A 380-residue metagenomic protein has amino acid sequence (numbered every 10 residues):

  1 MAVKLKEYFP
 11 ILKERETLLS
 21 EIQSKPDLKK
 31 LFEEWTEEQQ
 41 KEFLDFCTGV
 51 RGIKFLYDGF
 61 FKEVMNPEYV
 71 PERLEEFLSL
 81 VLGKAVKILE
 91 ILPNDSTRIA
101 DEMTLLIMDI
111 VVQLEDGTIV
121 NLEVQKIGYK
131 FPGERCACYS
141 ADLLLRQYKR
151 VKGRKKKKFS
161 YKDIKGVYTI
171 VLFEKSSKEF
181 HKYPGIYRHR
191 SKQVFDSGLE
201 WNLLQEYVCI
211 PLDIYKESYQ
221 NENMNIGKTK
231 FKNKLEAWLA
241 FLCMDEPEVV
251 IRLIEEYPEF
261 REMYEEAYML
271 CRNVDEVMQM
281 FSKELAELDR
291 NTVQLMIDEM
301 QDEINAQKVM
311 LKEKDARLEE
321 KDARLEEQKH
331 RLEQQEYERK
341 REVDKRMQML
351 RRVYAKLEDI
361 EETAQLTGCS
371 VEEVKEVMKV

Functional and structural regions predicted by a protein language model:
M1-E206: Accessory alpha/beta interaction modules
V3-R51, V120-Q125, A240-V380: Short, charged alpha-helical interaction segments and adjacent helix-coil junctions
Y57-M65, K155, S218-N225, V249-L253 (+1 more regions): Short hinge/gating elements
D58-E63, S79, V171, C209-P211 (+2 more regions): Short, hydrophobic/amphipathic alpha-helical patches that form generic packing surfaces within helical domains
D58-G59, E72-E75, E134, I164-V167 (+6 more regions): Non-catalytic, well-ordered alpha-helical scaffold segments
T97-T104, Y219-E222, M263: Short, solvent-exposed polar/charged micro-motifs at secondary-structure junctions
K158-Y161, I214-Y215, A267, R272: Selected N-terminal structured segments and early membrane-anchoring regions
H181, I186-A237, M244: A short, charged helix-loop
